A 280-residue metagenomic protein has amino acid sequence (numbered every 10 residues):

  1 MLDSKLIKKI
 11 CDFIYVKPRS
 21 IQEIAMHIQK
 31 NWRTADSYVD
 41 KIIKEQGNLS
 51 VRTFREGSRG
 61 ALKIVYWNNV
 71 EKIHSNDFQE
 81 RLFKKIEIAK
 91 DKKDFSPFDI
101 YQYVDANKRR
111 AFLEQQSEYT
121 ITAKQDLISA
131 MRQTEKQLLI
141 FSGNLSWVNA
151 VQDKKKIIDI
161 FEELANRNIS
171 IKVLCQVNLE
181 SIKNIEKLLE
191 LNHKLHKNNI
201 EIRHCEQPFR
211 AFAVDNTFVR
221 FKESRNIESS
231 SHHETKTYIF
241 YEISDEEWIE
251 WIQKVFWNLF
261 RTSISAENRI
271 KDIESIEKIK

Functional and structural regions predicted by a protein language model:
M1-L6, S20, V51-F78: Short, cationic-aromatic polyanion-contact patches
I7-I14: Hydrophobic residues on short alpha-helical segments
I14-E23: Short capping segments at the starts of secondary-structure elements
M26, K44: Alpha-helical residues within the helix-turn-helix
K30-K41: Short amphipathic alpha-helical interaction segments
F83-V173: PLD-like (HKD) phosphodiesterase/transphosphatidyltransferase domain
L174-D215: HKD-type phospholipase D/PLD-like phosphodiesterase module
I200-W248, F256: HKD (HxKxxxxD) catalytic microenvironment of the phospholipase D
